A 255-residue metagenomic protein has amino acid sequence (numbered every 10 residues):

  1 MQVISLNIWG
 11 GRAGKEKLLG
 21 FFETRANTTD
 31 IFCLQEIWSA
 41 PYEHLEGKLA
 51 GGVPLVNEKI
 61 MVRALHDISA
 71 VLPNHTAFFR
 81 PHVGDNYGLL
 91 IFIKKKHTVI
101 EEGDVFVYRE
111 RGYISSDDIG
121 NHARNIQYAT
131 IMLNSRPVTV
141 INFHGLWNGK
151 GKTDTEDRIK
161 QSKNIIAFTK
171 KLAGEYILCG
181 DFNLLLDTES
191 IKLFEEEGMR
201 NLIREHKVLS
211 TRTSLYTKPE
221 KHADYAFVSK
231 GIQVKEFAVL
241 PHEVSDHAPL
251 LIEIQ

Functional and structural regions predicted by a protein language model:
Q2-I8, F22-V56, F92, A129 (+5 more regions): Active-site beta-strand/loop signature of hydrolases that rely on acidic residues for catalysis
N7-R12, L55-N57, S116-I119, K152-D157: Short, flexible loop segments at the rims of nucleotide/cofactor-binding pockets, characterized by
W9-G11, I37-A40, V83-N86, H97-T98 (+5 more regions): Short, solvent-exposed loop/turn segments at secondary-structure junctions
G14-T24: Short, acidic/polar
K15, N57-I60, H66, V71-I93 (+5 more regions): Active site of divalent-metal-dependent phosphoester/diester hydrolases
I37-P137, A238-P241: Structured beta-strand-rich core segments of catalytic domains in phosphoester-bond hydrolases
E58-V62, E156-K163: Charged helix-capping and loop-helix junction motifs
G112, N148-K150: Sequence/structural signature of outer-membrane beta-barrel proteins
